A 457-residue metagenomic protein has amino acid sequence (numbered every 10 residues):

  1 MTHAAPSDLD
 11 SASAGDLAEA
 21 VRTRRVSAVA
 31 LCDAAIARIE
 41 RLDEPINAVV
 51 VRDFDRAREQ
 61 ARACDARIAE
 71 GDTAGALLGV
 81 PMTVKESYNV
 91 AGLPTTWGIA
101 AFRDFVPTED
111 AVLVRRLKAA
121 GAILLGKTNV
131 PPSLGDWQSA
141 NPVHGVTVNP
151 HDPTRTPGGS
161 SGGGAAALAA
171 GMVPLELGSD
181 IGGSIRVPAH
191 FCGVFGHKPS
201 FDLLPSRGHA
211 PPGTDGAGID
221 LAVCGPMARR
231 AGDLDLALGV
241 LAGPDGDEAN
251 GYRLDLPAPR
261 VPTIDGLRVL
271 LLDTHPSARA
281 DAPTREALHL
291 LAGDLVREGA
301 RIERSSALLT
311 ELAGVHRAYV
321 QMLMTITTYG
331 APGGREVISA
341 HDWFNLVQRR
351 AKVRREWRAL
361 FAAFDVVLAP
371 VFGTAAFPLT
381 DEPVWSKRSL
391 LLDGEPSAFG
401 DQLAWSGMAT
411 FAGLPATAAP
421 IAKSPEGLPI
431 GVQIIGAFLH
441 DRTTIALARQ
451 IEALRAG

Functional and structural regions predicted by a protein language model:
M1-E59, R297-G299, G457: An N-terminal boundary/leader segment
A5, L77-W97, T263-L272, R301-E303 (+3 more regions): Short helix-loop capping/hinge segments that flank enzyme active sites or metal/cofactor-binding pockets
D16-T23, F102-F105, A222-R229, G334-R335 (+1 more regions): Short, well-ordered beta-strand elements within core beta-sheets of diverse protein domains
R25, V29-D33, E40-F102: N-terminal, positively charged, Ser/Thr/Ala/Gly-biased leader segments that form transit/presequence-like amphipathic
A28-D33, R62-D65, A282-S306, W343-F364: Acyltransferase
A35, A57, G79, K85 (+5 more regions): Conserved hydrophobic/aromatic pocket- or pore-lining residues that grip, position, or stack substrates in active sites
R41, A119, A170-L270, H275 (+5 more regions): Structural helix-boundary/capping segments
L77-C224, L272-T274, V371-D393: Short glycine/serine-rich loop/turn segments
